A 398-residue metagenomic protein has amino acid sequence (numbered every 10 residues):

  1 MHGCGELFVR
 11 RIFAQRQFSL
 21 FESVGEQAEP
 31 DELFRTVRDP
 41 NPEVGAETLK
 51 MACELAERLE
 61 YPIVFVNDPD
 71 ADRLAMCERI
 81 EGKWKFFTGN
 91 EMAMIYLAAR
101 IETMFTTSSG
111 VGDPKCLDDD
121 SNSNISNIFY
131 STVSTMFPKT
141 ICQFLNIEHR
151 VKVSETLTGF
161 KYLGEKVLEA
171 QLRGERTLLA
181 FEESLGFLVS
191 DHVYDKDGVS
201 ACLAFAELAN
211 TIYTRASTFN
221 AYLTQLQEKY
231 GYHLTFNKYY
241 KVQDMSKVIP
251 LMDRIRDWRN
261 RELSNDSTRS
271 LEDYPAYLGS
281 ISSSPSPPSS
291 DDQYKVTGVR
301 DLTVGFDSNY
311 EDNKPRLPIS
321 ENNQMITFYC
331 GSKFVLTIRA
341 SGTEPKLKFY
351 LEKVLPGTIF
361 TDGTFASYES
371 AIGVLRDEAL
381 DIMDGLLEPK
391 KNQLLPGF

Functional and structural regions predicted by a protein language model:
M1, P69-R73, E183: Generic detector of well-ordered alpha-helical packing
M1-C4, V133: Glycine-rich, mobile lid/loop segments that gate access to catalytic sites or pores
V9-F13, D72-A93, P138: Short Gly/Thr/Asp-enriched flexible loops that form oxyanion-binding sites at enzyme active sites
V9-M76, L168: N-terminal small/polar loop signature for handling phosphorylated ligands or for N-terminal nucleophile
L20-S23, K83-E102, S200-A204: Gly/Ser/Thr-rich active-site loops/lids in small-molecule metabolic enzymes that frequently grip phosphoryl groups
G25-E29, N90-A93, L157-K161: Short, acidic/turn-prone active-site loops that include or flank metal/cofactor- and phosphate-binding residues
E47-M51, M92, Y96, Y162: Well-ordered alpha-helical segments embedded in enzymatic catalytic cores
E57, Y61-I63, N67, K83-K85 (+3 more regions): Phosphate-binding and adjacent anionic-ligand microenvironments
